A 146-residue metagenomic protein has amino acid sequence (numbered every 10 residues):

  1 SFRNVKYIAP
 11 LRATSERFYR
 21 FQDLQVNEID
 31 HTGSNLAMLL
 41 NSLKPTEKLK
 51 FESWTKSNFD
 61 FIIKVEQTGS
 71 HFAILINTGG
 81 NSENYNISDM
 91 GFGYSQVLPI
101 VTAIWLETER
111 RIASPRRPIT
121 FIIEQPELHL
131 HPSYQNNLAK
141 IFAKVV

Functional and structural regions predicted by a protein language model:
S1-K56: Coupling/switch segment of ABC-type P-loop NTPase heads
P45-V146: Switch/communication elements of ASCE P-loop NTPase nucleotide-binding domains
